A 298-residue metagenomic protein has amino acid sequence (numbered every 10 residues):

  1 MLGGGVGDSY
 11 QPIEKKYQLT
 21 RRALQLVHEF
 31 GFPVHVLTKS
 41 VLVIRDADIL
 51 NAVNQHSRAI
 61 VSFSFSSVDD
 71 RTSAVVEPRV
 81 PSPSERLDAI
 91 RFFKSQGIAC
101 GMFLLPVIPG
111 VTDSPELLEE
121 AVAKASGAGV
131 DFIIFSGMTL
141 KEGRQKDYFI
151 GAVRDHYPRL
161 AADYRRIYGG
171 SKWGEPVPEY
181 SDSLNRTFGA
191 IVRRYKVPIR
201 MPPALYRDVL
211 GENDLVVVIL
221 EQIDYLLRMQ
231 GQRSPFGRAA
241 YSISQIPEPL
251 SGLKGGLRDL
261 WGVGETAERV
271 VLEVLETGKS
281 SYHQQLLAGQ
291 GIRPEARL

Functional and structural regions predicted by a protein language model:
M1-Y164, W173: Conserved AdoMet/S-adenosylmethionine-binding subsite of the radical SAM
D8, R193, Y241: Residue-level marker of positions within ordered structural domains that often coincide with functionally constrained
V36, F93-Q96, A190, Y195 (+1 more regions): Hydrophobic, helix-prone linear segments
V36, S82, W173-V177, S181 (+2 more regions): General structural signal for secondary-structure boundaries
H56, Y195, L260: Acidic-histidine catalytic/liganding microenvironments
E116-R238: Auxiliary Fe-S-binding modules of radical SAM enzymes
M201-L298: Long, highly charged, low-complexity intrinsically disordered interaction regions that mediate electrostatic DNA/RNA
